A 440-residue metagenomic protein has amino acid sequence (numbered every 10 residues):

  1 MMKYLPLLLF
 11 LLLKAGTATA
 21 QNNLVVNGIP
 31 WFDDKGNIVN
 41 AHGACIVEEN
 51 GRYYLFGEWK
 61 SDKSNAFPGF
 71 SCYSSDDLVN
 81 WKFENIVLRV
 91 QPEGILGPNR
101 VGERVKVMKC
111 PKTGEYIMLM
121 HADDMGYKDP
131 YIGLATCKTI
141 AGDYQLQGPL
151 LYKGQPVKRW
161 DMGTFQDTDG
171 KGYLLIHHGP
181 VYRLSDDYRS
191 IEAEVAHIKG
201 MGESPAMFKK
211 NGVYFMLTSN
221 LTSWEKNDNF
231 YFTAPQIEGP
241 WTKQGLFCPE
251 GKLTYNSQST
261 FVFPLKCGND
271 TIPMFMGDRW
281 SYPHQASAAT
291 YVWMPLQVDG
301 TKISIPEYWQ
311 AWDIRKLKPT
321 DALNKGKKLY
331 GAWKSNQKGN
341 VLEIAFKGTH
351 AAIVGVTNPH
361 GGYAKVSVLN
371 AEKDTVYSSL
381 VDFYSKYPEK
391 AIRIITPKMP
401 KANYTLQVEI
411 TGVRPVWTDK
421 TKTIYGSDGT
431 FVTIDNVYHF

Functional and structural regions predicted by a protein language model:
M1-N22: Bacterial Sec-dependent N-terminal signal peptides
L5, L11, L55, S74 (+9 more regions): Compositionally biased, intrinsically disordered low-complexity regions enriched in proline and serine
P6-L8, H42, V79, D169 (+6 more regions): Intrinsic disorder/low-complexity detector
L7, C110-K112, K401: Generic low-complexity segments that are intrinsically disordered, proline-rich and/or Lys/Arg-biased
L13, A18, N50, L317 (+1 more regions): Compositionally biased, intrinsically disordered low-complexity segments
A20-A345, H350-A352, Q407: Carbohydrate-active catalytic/glycan-binding domains of CAZyme proteins, especially the secreted or lumenal ectodomains
A311-F440: Glycan-recognition surfaces in beta-rich domains, encompassing non-catalytic CBMs and lectin-like receptor-binding
